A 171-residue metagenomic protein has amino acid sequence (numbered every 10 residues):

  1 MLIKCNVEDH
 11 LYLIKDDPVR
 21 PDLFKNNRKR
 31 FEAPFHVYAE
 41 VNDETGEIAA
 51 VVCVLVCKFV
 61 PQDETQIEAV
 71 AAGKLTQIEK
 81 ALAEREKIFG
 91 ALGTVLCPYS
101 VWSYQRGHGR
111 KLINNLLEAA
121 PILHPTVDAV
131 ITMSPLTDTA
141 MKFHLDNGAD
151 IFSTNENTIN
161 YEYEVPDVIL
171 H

Functional and structural regions predicted by a protein language model:
M1-I48: Short amphipathic alpha-helix that is part of the acyltransferase structural core
T45, C53-L96: Conserved acyl-donor/pantetheine-binding loop and adjacent beta-alpha core of acyl/acetyltransferases and related
A49-A50, S153: A structural microfeature
L96-H108: A short, internal acetyl-CoA/4′-phosphopantetheine-binding micro-motif in the GNAT/acyltransferase core
V101-Y104, I131-K142, N155-T158: Conserved beta-strand-loop-alpha-helix junction that forms the acyl-donor binding cleft
R106-I122: Conserved acetyl-CoA-binding loop-helix of GNAT-fold acetyltransferases
L145-N155: Conserved acetyl-CoA-binding loop of GNAT-fold acetyltransferases
N155-H171: C-terminal "cap" of GNAT-fold acetyltransferases
